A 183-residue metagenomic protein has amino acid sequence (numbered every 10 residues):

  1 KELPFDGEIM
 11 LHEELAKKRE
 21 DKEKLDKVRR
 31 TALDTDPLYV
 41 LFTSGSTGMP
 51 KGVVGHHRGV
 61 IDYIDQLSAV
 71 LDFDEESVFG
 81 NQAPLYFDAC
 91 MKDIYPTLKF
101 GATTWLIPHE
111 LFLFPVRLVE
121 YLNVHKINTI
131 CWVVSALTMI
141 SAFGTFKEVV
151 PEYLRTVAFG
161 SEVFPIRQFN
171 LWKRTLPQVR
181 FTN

Functional and structural regions predicted by a protein language model:
K1-G59, L71-D72, G101: Carrier-protein-dependent adenylate-forming modules in NRPS/ANL systems
E2, S135-L137, F164: Alpha-helix capping/helix-boundary segments
D21-K27, L106-L113, I130-C131, P177-N183: Conserved ATP-binding loop and adjacent catalytic segment of the adenylate-forming AMP-binding
R29, V116-V119, F146: Short hydrophobic/charged patches on amphipathic alpha-helices used for structural packing and interfaces
P37, T43-S46, F79, L85 (+3 more regions): Conserved S/T- and glycine-rich ATP-binding loop of Class I adenylate-forming
V40, Q82-A83, I107, W132-V134 (+2 more regions): Short hydrophobic "strand-cap" motifs at the C-terminus of beta-strands
K51-G80, D88-N128: Conserved AMP-binding/adenylation subdomain of ANL enzymes
K99-A102, I127-C131, S141-N183: Gly/Ser/Thr-rich phosphate-binding loop
